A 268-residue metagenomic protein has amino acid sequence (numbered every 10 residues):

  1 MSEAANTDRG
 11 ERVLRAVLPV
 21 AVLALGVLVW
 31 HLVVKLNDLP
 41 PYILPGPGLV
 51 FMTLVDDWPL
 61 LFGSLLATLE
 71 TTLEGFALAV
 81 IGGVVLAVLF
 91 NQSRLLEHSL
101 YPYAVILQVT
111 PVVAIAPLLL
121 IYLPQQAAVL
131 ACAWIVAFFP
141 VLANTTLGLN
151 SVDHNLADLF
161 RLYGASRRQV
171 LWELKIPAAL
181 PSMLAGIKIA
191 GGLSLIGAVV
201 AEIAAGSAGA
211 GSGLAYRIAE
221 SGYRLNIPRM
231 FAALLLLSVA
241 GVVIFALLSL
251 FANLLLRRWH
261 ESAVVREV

Functional and structural regions predicted by a protein language model:
A4-R9, L36-A77, E220: Periplasmic/extracellular loop-to-transmembrane helix junction in inner-membrane transport proteins
G10, L14-L36: N-terminal signal-anchor transmembrane alpha helix
E74-A104: Transmembrane-helix boundary motif in ABC transporter permease subunits
R94, P181, F231-V268: C-terminal transmembrane helix and the adjacent membrane-cytosol boundary/short C-terminal tail of inner/organellar
V105-P140, L147-G148: Generic hydrophobic transmembrane alpha-helix motif, especially the helices
I121, L149, G197-F231, L236 (+1 more regions): Glycine-rich helix-loop "coupling/hinge" segments at transmembrane-helix boundaries in multipass transporters
A131-I135, R168-A201: Transmembrane alpha-helices
N144, G148-G186, L214, I218: Short cytoplasmic-facing helical segments at TM-TM junctions of multi-pass membrane proteins
